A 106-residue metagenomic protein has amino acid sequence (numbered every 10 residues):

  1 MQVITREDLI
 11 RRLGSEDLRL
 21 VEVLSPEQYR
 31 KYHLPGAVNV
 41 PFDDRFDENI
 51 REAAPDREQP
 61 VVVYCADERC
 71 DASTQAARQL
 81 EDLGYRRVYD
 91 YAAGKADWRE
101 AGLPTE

Functional and structural regions predicted by a protein language model:
M1-R19, V23-V63, D67-E106: Rhodanese-like catalytic fold shared by cysteine-dependent sulfurtransferases and DSP/PTP-type phosphatases
